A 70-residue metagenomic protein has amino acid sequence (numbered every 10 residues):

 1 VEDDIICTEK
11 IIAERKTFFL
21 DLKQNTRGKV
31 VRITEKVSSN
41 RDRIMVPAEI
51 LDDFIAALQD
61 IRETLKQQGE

Functional and structural regions predicted by a protein language model:
V1-E70: Positively charged, low-complexity terminal tracts and the immediately adjacent first secondary-structure elements
